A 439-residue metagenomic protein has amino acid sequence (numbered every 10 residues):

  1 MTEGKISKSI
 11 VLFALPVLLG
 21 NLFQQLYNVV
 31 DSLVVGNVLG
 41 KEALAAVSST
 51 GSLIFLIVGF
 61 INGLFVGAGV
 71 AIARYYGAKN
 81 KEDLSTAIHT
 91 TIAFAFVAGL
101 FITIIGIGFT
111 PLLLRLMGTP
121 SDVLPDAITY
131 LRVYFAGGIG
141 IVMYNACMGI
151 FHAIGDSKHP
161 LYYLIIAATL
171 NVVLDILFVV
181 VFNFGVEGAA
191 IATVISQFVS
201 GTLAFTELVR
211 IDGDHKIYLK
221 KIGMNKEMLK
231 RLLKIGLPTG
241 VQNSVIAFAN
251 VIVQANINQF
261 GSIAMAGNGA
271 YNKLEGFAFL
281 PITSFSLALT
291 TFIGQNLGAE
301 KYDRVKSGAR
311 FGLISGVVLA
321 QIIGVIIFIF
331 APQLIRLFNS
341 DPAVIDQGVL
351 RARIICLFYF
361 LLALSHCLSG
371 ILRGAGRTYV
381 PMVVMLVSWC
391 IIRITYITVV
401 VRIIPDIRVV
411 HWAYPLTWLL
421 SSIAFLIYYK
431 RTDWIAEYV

Functional and structural regions predicted by a protein language model:
M1-A14, I72-I139, V181-L237, I293-F358 (+1 more regions): Short alpha-helical transmembrane segments in multi-pass integral membrane proteins
E3, S7-L26, V30, L53-F60 (+7 more regions): Residue-level signal for short hydrophobic patches within transmembrane helices of multi-pass membrane transporters
L12-D31, V133, Y144, A167 (+4 more regions): Transmembrane helical elements of multi-pass membrane transporters/channels
L26-L44, L114-S121, L177-F184, S244-F277 (+3 more regions): Helix-terminus/linker motif at the lipid-water interface of multi-pass membrane proteins
K41-S52, L131, A190, S262-F277 (+2 more regions): Small-residue hotspots at the loop-to-helix junctions and early N-terminal turns of transmembrane alpha-helices
L44-I104, I141-P160, Q254, N268-A331 (+1 more regions): Small-residue-rich hydrophobic transmembrane alpha-helices
L56-G59, N171-I176, G201-F205, F277-L280 (+3 more regions): Hydrophobic transmembrane alpha-helices of multi-pass small-molecule transporters
F65, V133-H152, P160-A168, A189-A204 (+4 more regions): Short runs within selected transmembrane alpha-helices of multi-pass transporters and secretion channels
